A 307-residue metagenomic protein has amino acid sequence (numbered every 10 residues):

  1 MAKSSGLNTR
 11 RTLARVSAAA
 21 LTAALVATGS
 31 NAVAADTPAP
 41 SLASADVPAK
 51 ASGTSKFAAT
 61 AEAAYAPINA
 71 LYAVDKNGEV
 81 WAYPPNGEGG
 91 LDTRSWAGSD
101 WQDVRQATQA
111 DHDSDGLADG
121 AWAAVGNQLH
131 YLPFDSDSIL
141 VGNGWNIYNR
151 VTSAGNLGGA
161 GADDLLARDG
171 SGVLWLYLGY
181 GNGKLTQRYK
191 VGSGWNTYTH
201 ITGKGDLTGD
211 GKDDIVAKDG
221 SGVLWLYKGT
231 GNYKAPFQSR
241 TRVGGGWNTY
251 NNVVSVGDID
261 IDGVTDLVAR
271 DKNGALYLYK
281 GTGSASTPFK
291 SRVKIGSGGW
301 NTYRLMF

Functional and structural regions predicted by a protein language model:
A2-F307: Trp/Gly-enriched beta-strand/coil motifs that build multi-repeat beta-propeller-like domains and related W-rich binding
